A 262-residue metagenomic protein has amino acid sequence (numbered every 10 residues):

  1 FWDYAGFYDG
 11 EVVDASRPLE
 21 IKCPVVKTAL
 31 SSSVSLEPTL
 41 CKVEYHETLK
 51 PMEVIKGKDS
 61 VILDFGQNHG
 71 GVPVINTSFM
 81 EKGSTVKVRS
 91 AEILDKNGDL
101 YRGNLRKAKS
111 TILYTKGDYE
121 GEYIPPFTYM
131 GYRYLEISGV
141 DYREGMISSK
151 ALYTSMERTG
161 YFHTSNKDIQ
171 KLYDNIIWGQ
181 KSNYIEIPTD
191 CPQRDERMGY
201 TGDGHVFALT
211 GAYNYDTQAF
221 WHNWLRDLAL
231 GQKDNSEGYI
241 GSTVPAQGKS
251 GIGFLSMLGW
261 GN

Functional and structural regions predicted by a protein language model:
F1, I176, A208-T210, N214: Glycine-rich loop/linker segments at domain edges
F1-R194, G202-D203, A219-H222, D234-S250: Extracellular/oxidizing-compartment recognition motifs
Y200-A212, Q218-H222, L255-N262: Well-ordered alpha-helical segments within folded domains of soluble proteins
L225-R226: Pore-lining transmembrane helices
A229-K233: HEAT/HEAT-like alpha-solenoid repeats
